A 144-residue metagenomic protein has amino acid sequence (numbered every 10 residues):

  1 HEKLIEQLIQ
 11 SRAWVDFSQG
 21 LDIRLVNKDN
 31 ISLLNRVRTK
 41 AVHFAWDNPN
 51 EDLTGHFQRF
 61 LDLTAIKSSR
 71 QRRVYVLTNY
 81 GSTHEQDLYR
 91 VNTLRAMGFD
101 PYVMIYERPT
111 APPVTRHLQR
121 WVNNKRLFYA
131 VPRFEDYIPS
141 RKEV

Functional and structural regions predicted by a protein language model:
H1-F60, R70-Y80, D100-M104: Core AdoMet radical
L61-A65: Short, basic/hydrophobic alpha-helical segments
L77-V144: Auxiliary Fe-S-binding modules of radical SAM enzymes
